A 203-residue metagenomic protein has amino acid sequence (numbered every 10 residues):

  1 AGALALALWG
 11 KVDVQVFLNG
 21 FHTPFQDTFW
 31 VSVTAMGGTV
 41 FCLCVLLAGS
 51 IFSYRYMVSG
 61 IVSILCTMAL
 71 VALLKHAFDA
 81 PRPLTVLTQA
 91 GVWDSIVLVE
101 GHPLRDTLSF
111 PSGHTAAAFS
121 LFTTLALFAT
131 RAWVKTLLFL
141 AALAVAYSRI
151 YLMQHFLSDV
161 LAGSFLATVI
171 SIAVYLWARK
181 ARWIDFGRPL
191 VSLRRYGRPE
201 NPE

Functional and structural regions predicted by a protein language model:
A1-C44, K75-L104, P202: N-terminal transmembrane-helix/juxtamembrane module of multi-pass inner/ER membrane proteins
A3-A5, W9, C66-L73, A141-M153: Aromatic-anchored segments of alpha-helical transmembrane domains
A3-A7, V45-F52, L125-F128, Y147-Y151: Hydrophobic alpha-helical transmembrane segments
Q15, S50, V71-D79, A126 (+2 more regions): Membrane-water interface at transmembrane helix exits
F25-Q26, S53-M57, T130-T136: Membrane-helix interface segments
T28, S53, M57, I61 (+2 more regions): Hydrophobic, aromatic-rich alpha-helical transmembrane segments and their membrane-interface anchor motifs
V45-L73: Interfacial segments of alpha-helical transmembrane regions
W93-E203: Membrane-embedded catalytic cores of phosphoryl/pyrophosphoryl-handling enzymes
